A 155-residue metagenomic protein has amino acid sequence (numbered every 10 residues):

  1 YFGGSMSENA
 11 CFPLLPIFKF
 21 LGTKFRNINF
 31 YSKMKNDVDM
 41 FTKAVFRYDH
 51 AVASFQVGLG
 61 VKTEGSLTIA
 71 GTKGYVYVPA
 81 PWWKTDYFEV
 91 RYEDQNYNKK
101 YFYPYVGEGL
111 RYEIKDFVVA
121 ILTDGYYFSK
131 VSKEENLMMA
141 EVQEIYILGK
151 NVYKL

Functional and structural regions predicted by a protein language model:
Y1-S5: Helix-loop-beta segment of a Rossmann-like dinucleotide-binding subdomain
E8-K84, P104, I114-Y126: Contiguous beta-strand/loop segments that form the cofactor/metal-binding neighborhood of enzyme cores
L67, K84-Q95: Short polybasic amphipathic segments
N96-V106: C-terminal "lid/loop" region of Rossmann-like NAD(P)-dependent oxidoreductases
G109: Active-site substrate-recognition segment that forms the wall of the catalytic cavity or substrate channel
D116-L155: C-terminal helix-rich "cap/oligomerization" subdomain common to oxidoreductases
